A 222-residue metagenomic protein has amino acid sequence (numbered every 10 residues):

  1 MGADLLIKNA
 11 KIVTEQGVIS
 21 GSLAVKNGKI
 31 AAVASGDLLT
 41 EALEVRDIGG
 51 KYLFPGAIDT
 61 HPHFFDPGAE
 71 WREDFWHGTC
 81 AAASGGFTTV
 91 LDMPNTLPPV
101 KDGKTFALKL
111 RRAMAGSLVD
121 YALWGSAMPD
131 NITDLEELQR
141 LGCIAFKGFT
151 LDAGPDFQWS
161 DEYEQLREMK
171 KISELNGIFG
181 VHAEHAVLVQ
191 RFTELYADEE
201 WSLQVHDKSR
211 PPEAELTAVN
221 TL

Functional and structural regions predicted by a protein language model:
M1-L6, K11-P55: Histidine-rich, glycine-flanked metal-binding segment
A10, L23, G28, G50 (+6 more regions): Divalent metal-coordination and catalytic microenvironments
K51-G116: Metal-associated gating/positioning segment near the N- to mid-region
G56-P62, V90-D92, Y121-G125, F146-G148 (+1 more regions): Hydrophobic faces of well-ordered beta-strands that scaffold small-molecule active sites in alpha/beta enzyme cores
T60-E73, T96, D120-N131, F157 (+1 more regions): Active-site mouth loops of central-metabolism enzymes
P94-L118, W124-P129, E137, T150-P155 (+1 more regions): Active-site loop-to-helix "anion-binding N-cap" substructures in soluble metabolic enzymes
G103-V119, L166-V181: Alpha-helix-loop-beta-strand connector modules within alpha/beta enzyme cores
T133-L222: Histidine/acidic residue-rich metal-binding segments in metalloenzymes
